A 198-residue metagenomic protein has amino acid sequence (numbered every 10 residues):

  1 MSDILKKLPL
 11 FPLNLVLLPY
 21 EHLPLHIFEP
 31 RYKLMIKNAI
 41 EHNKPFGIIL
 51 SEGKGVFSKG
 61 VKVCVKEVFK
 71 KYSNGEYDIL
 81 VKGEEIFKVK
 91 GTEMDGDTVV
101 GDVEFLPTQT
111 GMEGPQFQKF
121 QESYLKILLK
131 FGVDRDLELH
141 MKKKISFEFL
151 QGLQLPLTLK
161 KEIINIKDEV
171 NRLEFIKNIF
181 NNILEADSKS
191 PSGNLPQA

Functional and structural regions predicted by a protein language model:
M1-A198: N-terminal low-complexity, acidic/polar interaction/targeting segments
